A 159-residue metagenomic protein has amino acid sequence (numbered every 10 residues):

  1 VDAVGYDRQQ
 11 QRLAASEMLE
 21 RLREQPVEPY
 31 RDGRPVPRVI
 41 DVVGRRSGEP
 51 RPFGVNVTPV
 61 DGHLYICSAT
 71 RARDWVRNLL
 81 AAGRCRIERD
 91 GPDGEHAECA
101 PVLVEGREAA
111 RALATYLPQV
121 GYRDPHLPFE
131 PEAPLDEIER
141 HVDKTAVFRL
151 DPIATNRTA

Functional and structural regions predicted by a protein language model:
V1-D32: Extreme N-terminal tail/first-helix region
A3-Y6, T70-N156: Short, structured beta-strand-loop surface elements
S16-E20, P35-V36, G44-R45, L64-I66 (+2 more regions): A short linear-motif detector with a strong N-terminal bias
P29-R31, R46, E139: Residues embedded in well-ordered secondary-structure elements
R31-V36, K144: A short, polar/charged loop/turn motif at coil->beta-strand junctions and beta-hairpin connectors
P35-A69: Short beta-strand segments
